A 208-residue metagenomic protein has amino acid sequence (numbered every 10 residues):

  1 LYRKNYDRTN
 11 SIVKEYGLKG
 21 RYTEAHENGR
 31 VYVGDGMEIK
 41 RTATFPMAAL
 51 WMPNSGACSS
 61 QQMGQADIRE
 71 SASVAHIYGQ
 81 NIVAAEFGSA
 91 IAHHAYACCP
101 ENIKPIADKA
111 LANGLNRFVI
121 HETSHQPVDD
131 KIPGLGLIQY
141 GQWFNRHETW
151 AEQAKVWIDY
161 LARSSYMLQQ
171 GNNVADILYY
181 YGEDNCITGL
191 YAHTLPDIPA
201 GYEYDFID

Functional and structural regions predicted by a protein language model:
L1-D208: Carbohydrate-binding surfaces of carbohydrate-active enzymes
